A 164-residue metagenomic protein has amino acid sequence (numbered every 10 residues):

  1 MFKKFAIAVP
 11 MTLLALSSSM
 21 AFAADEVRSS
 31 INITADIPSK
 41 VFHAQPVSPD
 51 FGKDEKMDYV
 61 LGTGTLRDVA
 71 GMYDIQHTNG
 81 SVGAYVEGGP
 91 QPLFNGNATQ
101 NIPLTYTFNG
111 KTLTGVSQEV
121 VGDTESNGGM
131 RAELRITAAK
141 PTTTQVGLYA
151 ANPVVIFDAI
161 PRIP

Functional and structural regions predicted by a protein language model:
M1-V9: Bacterial N-terminal signal peptides that target proteins for export
T12-L13: Repetitive helical segments and hydrophobic/amphipathic motifs
L16-M20: N-terminal signal peptide c-region/cleavage motif recognized by signal peptidases
F22-G96, N127-P164: N-terminal small/polar-rich segments of proteins
N97-N109: Short, surface-exposed beta-strand/strand-loop-strand elements in extracellular ectodomains
G115-G129: An anionic, turn-rich surface loop/hairpin at beta-sheet edges that serves as a generic interaction/coordination patch
